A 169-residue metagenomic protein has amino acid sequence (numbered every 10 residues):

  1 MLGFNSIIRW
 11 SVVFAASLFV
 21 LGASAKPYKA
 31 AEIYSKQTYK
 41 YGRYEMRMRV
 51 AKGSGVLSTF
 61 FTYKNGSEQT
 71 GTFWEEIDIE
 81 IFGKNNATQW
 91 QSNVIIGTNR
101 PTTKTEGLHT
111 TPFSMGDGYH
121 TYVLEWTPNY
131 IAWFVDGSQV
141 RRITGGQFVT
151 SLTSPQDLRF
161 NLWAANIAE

Functional and structural regions predicted by a protein language model:
M1-V12: Bacterial N-terminal signal peptides that target proteins for export
G3-N5, F19-G22: Compositionally biased amphipathic helical and low-complexity segments enriched in hydrophobic
S11-F19: Bacterial N-terminal signal peptides
V20, S24-E169: GH16 jelly-roll
